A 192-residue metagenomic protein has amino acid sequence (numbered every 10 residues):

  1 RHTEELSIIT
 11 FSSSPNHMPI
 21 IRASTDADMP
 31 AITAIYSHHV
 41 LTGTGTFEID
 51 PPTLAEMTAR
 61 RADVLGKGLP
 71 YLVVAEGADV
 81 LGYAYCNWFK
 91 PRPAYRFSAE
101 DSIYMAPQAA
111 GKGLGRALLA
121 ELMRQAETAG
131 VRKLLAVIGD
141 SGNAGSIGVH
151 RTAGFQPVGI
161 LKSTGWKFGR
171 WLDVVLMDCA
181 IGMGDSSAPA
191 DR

Functional and structural regions predicted by a protein language model:
R1-T10: Extreme N-terminal basic, low-complexity initiation segments that serve as generic localization/processing leaders
I20-I32: A short beta-loop-alpha structural element at the N-terminal edge of CoA-dependent acyl/N-acetyltransferase catalytic
T33-R60: Conserved GNAT-fold acetyl-CoA-binding loop/helix
P51-Q108, L119-A120, Q125, A180-G182: Acetyl-CoA-dependent GNAT
Y85-W88, V137-I138, I147, R151 (+2 more regions): Conserved catalytic-core motifs of GNAT/GCN5-like acyltransferases
I103-Q108, K112, D140-G142: Active-site acidic-Proline motif in GNAT/NAT acetyltransferases
G111-A126, A144, G148-T152: Conserved acetyl-CoA-binding loop-helix of GNAT-fold acetyltransferases
A126-I138: Conserved GNAT acetyl-CoA-binding A-motif
